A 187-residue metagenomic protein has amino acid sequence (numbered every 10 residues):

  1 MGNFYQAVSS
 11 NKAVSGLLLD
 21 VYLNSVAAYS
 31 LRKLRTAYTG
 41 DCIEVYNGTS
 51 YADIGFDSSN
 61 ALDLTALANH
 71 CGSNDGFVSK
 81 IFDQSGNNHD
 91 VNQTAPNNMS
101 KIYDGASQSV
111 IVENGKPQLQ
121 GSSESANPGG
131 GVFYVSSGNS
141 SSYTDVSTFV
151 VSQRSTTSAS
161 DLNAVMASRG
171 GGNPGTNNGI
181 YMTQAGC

Functional and structural regions predicted by a protein language model:
M1-N98, F149-V151: GGW-centered surface loops in extracellular recognition modules
G86-C187: Extracellular glycan-recognition modules
